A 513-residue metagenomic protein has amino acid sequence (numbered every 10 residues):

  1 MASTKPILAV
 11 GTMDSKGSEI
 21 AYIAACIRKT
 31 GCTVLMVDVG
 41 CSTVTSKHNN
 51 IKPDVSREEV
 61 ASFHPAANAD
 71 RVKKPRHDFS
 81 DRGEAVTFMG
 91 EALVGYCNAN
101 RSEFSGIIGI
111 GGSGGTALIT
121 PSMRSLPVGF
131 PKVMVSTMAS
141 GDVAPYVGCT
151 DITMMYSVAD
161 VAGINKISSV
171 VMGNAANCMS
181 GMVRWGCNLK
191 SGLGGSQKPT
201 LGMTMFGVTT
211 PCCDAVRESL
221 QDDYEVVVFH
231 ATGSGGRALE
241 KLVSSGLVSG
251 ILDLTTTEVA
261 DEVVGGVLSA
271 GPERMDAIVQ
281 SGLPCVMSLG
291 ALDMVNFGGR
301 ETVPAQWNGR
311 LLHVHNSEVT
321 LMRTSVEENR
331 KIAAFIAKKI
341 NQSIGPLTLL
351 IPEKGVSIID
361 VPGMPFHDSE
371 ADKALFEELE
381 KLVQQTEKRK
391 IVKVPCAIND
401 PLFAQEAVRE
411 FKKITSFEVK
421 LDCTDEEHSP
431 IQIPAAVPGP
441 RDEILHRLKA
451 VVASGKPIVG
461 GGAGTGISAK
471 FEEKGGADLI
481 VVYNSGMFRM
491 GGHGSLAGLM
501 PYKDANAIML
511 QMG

Functional and structural regions predicted by a protein language model:
A2-T45, G106, G115-S125, G129-M134 (+1 more regions): N-terminal phosphate-binding or glycine-rich loops at protein starts, especially the Walker A/P-loop of NTPases
P6-L8, S15-L35, L268-H428: C-terminal non-catalytic interaction/assembly regions of soluble proteins
K16-R28, L35, T45-D54, G195-R237 (+1 more regions): Glycine-rich phosphate/diphosphate-binding loop of Rossmann-like nucleotide-binding domains
H48-S102: Phosphate/nucleotide-donor binding subsite
D78-D142: N-terminal glycine-rich phosphate/adenylate-binding segment common to multiple enzyme folds
G109, L118-V147, Y156, V227-A231 (+1 more regions): Short, acidic/small-residue loops that bind anionic groups at enzyme active sites
E377-K381, E443, H493-G513: Alpha-helix-loop-beta-strand connector modules within alpha/beta enzyme cores
C423-G462, E473: N-terminal amphipathic alpha-helix/helix-capping segment at the start of soluble metabolic enzymes
